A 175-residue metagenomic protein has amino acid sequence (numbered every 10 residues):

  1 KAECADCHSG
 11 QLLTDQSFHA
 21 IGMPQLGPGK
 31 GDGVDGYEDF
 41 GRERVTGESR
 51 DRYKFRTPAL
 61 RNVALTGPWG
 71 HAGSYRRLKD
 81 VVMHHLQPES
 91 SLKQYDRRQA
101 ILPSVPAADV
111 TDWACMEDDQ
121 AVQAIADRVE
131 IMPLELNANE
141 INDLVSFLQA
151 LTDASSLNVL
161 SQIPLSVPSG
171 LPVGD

Functional and structural regions predicted by a protein language model:
K1-D175: Periplasmic c-type cytochrome electron-transfer domains
